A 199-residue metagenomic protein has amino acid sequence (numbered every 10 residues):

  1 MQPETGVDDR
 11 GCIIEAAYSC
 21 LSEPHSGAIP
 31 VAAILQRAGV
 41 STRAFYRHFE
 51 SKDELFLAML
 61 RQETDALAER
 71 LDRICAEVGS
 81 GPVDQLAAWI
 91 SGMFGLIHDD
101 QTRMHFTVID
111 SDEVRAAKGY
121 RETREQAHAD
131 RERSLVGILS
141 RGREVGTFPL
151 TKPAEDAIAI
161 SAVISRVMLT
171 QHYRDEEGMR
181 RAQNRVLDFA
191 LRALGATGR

Functional and structural regions predicted by a protein language model:
M1, E23, R61-A88, H105: Amphipathic alpha-helical linker/stalk segments
M1-D8, G198-R199: N-terminal intrinsically disordered/low-complexity leader segments
D8-A17, I34, M59-L67, L71 (+1 more regions): Generic hydrophobic, amphipathic alpha-helix propensity
C12, C20-E54, A58, Q62: Helix-turn-helix
A58, D72-D100, D156-I160, R180-N184 (+1 more regions): Hydrophobic alpha-helical connector segments
D65-A68, D72, K118-V145, A154-I158: Amphipathic alpha-helical packing segments from all-alpha helical-bundle domains
F94-V136: Short secondary-structure transition hinges
M104-T107, R121, E125, R143-D188 (+1 more regions): Hydrophobic/aromatic-rich alpha-helical bundle segments in the mid-to-C-terminal region
